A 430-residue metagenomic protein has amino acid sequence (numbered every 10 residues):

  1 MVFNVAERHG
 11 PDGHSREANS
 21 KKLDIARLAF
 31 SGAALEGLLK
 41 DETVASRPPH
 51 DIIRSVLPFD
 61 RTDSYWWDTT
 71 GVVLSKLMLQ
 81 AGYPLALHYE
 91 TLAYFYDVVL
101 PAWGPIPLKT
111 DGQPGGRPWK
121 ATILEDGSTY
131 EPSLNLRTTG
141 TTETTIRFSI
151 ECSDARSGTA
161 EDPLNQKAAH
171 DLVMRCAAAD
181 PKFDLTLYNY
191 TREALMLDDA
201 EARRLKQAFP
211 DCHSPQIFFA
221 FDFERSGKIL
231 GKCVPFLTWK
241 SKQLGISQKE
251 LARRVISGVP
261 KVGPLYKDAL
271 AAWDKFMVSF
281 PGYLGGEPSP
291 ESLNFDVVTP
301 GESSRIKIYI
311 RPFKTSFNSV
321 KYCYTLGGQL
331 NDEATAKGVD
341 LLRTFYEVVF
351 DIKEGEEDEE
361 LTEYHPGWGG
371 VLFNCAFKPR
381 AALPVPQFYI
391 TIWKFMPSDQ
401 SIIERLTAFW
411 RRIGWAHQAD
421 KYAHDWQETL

Functional and structural regions predicted by a protein language model:
M1-G71: Intrinsically disordered, low-structural-confidence terminal and linker regions
F59-D60, Y96, G112, Y266 (+1 more regions): Intrinsically disordered, low-complexity regions enriched in Ser/Pro/Gly/Gln/His and often acidic
R61-P107: Short Lys/Arg-enriched alpha/beta "domain-start" segment
L108-S304, P312: Fungal eukaryote-biased detector of long internal structured cores
Q243-L430: Compact beta-rich and alpha/beta scaffold cores in large eukaryotic transport/transcription complexes and associated
